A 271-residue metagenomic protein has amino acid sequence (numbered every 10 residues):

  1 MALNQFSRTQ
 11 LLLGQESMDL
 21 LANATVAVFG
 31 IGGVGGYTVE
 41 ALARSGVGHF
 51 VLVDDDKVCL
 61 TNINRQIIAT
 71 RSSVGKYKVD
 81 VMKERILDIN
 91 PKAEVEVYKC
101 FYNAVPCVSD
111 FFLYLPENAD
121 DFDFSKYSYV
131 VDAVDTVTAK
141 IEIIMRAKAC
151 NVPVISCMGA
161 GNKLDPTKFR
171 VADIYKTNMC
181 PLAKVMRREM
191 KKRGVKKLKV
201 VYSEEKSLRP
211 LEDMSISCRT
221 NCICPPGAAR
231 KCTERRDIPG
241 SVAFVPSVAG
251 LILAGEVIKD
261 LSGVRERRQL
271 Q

Functional and structural regions predicted by a protein language model:
M1-A27: N-terminal charged helix/coil linker that caps or initiates catalytic domains
A2, S125-K126, A139, A149 (+3 more regions): Glycine-rich phosphate/adenylate-binding loop
V28-G30, V53: Conserved N-terminal Rossmann-fold NAD(P)-binding element of oxidoreductases
V34-G35: Hydrophobic/small residue at the entry helix of a nucleotide-binding pocket
A43-H49, A149: Conserved S-adenosyl-L-methionine
V47-N90: Glycine-rich phosphate-binding loop and adjoining beta1-alpha1-beta2 segment of Rossmann-like nucleotide-binding folds
V74-C107, Y114-F122: Ligand-binding beta-strand-loop-alpha-helix segment within the catalytic cores of soluble metabolic enzymes
